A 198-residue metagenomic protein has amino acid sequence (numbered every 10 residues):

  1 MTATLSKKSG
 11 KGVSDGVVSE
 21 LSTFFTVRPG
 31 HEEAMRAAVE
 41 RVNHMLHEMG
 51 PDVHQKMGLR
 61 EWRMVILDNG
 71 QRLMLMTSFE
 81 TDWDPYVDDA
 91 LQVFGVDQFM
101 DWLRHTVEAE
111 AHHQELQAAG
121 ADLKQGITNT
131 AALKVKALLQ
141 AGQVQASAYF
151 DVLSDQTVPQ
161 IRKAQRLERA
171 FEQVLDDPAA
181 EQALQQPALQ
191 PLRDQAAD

Functional and structural regions predicted by a protein language model:
M1-W62, I66-R72, S78-P85, H112-D198: Short S/T/G/P-rich N-terminal loop/turn motif that feeds into the first structured element of a domain
N43-H47, F94-F99: A common structural junction motif
V96-E110: Conserved short beta-strand edge segments in small beta-sheet-based binding/regulatory domains
